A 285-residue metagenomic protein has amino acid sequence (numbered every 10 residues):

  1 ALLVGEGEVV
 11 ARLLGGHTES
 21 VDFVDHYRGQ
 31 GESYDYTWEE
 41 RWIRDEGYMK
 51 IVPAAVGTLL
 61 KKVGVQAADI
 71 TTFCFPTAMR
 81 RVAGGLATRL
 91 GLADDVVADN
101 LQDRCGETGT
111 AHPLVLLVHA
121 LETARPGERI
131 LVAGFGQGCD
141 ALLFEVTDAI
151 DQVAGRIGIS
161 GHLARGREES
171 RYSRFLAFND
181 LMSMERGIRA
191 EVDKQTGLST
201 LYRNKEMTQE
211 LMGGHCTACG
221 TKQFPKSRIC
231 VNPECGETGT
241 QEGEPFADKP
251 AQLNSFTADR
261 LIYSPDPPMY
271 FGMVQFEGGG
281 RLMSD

Functional and structural regions predicted by a protein language model:
A1-G5, T108-P126: Active-site-proximal alpha-helical scaffold in enzymes
L2-E46, K50, R125, V132-L201: Condensing-enzyme catalytic core mediating Claisen C-C bond formation in acyl metabolism
T37-R44, A98-H112, A133: Cysteine-centered functional microenvironments
P53-T71, L90: Phosphate/pyrophosphate-binding loops at sites that engage ATP/ADP/AMP, CoA/4′-phosphopantetheine, polyphosphate
F73-G85: Glycine-rich phosphate-binding loops at beta-strand->alpha-helix junctions
A190-S255: Cys/His-rich short segments
L261-M273: Short aromatic-glycine-enriched beta-strand elements
G280-D285: Beta-strand/loop nucleic-acid-binding surfaces
